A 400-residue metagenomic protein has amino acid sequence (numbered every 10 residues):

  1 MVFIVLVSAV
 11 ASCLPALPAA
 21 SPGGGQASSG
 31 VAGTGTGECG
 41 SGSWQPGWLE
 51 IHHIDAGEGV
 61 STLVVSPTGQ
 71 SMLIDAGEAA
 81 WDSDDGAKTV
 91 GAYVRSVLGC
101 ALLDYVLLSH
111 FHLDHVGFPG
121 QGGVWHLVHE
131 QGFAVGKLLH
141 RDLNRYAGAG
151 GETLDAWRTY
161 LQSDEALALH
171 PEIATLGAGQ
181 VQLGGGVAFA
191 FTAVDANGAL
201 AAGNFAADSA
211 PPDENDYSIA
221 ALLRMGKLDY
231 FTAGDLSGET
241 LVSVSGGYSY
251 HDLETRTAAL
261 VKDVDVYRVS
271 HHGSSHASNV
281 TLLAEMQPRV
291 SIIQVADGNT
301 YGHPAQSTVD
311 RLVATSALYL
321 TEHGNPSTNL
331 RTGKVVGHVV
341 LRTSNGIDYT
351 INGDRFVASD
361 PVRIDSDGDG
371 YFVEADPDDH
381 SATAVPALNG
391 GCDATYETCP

Functional and structural regions predicted by a protein language model:
M1-V2, L6-E38: Ser/Thr-rich, Pro/Gly/Ala-heavy low-complexity intrinsically disordered linkers and tails of secreted extracellular
A9, L107, V373: Conserved Rossmann-like nucleotide-binding pocket used by diverse enzymes that bind dinucleotide cofactors
G35-E50, A56, Y93, V116-D252 (+2 more regions): Flexible, acidic/histidine-containing loops and adjacent segments that form or flank the divalent-metal
H53-G99, L107-E130, D195-P304: Active-site-proximal loop/helix segments of hydrolase catalytic cores
V280, Q294-D297, P304-T308, L320-R331 (+1 more regions): Metallocarboxypeptidase
T308-V309, T315: Conserved ATP-driven motor cores of ASCE-family P-loop NTPases powering translocation/secretion/packaging/pilus
V362-P400: Extracellular calcium-associated, cysteine-rich motifs in secreted modular proteins
